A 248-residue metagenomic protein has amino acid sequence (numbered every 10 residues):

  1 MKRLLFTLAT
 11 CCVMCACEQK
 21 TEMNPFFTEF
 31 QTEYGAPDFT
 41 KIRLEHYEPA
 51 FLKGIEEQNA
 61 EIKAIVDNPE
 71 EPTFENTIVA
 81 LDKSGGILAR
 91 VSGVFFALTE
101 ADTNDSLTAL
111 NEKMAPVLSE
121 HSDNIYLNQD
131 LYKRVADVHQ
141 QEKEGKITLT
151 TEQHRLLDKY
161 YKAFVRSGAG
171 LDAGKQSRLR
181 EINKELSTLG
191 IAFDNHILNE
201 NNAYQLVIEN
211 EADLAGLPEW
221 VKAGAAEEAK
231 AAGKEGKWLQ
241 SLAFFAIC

Functional and structural regions predicted by a protein language model:
M1-E22: Bacterial Sec-dependent N-terminal signal peptides
C17-C248: Zn2+-dependent metallopeptidase catalytic domains
